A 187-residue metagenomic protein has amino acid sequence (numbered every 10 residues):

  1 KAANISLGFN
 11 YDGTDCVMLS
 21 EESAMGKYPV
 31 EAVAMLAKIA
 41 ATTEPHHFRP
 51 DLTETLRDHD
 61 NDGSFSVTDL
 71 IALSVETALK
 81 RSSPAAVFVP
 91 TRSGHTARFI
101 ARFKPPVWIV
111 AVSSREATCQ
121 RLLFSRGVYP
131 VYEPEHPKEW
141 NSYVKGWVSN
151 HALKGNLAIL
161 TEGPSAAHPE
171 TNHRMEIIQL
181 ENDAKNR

Functional and structural regions predicted by a protein language model:
A2-I5, A34-L36, F99-V107, F124-Y129 (+1 more regions): Short, solvent-exposed amphipathic alpha-helical segments in soluble enzyme and RNA/protein-processing domains
I5-P29: Glycine-rich phosphate-binding active-site loops on the catalytic face of alpha/beta enzymes
F9, I100, A158: Conserved, mostly hydrophobic/aromatic
V17-E21, G26, T43-L56, A85 (+1 more regions): Flexible, glycine/charged-enriched surface loops at secondary-structure junctions
S23-H46, E170-Q179: C-terminal helical cap(s) of enzyme catalytic domains, especially alpha/beta-barrels
M35-V75: Long, charged amphipathic helices and adjacent flexible linkers at domain junctions
T96-R98, K104-E139: Nucleotide-binding motor/catalytic cores of P-loop/tubulin-like NTPases across gene-expression machines
V144-A166, H173-L180, A184-K185: C-terminal binding/interaction regions
